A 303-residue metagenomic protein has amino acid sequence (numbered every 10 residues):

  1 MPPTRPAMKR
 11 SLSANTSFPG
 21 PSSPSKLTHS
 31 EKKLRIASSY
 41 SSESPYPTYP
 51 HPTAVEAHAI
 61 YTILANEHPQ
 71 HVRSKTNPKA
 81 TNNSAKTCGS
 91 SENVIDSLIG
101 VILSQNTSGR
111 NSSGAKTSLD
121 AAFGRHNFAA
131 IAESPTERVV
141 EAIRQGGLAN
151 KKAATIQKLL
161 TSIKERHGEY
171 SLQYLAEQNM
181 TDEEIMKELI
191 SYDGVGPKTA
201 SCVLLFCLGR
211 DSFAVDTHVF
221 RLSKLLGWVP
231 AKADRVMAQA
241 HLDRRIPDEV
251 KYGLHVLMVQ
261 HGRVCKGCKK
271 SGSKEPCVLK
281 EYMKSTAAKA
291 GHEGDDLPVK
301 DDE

Functional and structural regions predicted by a protein language model:
M1-M180, E249-V250, L257-E303: N-terminal polyanion-binding entry modules of DNA glycosylases/AP lyases and select other DNA-binding proteins
D96-S104, I156-K158, Y170-L172, M180-W228 (+3 more regions): Catalytic DNA-binding helix-loop module of base-excision-repair DNA glycosylases/AP lyases
R244-R245: Accessory, usually C-terminal, subdomains that scaffold auxiliary metal cofactors
